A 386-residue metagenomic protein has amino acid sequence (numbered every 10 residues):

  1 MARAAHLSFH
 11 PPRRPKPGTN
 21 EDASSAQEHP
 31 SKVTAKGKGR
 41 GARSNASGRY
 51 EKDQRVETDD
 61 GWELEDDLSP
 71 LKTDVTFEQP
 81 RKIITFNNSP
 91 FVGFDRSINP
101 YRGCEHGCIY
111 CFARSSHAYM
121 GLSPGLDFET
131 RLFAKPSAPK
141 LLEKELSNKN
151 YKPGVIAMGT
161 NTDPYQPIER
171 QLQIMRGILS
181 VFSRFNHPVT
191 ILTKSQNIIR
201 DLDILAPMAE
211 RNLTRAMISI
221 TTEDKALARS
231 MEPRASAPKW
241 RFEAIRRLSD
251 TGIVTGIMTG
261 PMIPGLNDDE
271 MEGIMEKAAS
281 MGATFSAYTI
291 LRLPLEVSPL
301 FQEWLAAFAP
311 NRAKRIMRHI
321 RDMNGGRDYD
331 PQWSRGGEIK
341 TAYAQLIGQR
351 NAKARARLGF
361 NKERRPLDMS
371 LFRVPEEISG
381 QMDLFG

Functional and structural regions predicted by a protein language model:
M1-Q79, T85-F86, D269-G386: Auxiliary Fe-S-binding modules of radical SAM enzymes
L64-R102, H106-M217, T221-R229, A235-D250: Conserved Radical SAM active-site core
V181-H187, E243-T255, G326, I347-N361: A structural motif corresponding to the C-terminal end of an alpha-helix and its immediate exit/capping segment
T190-L192, M258, A287: A structural signal for short, well-ordered beta-strand segments and their strand-loop junctions that often border
Q196-I199, I263-E272: Active-site glycine- and acidic-residue-rich loops that bind and position anionic ligands or nucleotide-like cofactors
E210-L213, V254, S280-T284: Glycine-enriched alpha-helix->loop->beta-strand junction motifs that scaffold or abut catalytic
E223-K225, M231-R234, R247-N267, T289-L293 (+1 more regions): Conserved strand-turn element in the central/C-terminal portion of the radical SAM core barrel that lines
W240-L248, M258, E270-K277: Non-catalytic alpha-helical scaffold/packing segments enriched in small hydrophobic residues
